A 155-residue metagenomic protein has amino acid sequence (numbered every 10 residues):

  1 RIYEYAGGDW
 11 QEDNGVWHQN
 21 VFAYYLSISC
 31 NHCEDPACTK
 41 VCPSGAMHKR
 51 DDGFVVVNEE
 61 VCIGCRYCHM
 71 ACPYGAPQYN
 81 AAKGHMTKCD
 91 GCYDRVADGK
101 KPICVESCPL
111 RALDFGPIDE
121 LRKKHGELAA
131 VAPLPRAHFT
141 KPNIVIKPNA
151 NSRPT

Functional and structural regions predicted by a protein language model:
R1-T155: Non-ligating segments of multi-cofactor redox enzymes
